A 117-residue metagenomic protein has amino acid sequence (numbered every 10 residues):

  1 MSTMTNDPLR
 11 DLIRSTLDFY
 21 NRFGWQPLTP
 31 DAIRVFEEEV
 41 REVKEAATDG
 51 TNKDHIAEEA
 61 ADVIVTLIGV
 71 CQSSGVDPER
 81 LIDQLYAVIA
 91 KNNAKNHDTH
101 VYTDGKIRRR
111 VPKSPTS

Functional and structural regions predicted by a protein language model:
M1-A60, I64-S117: Flexible "arm" and connector segments at domain edges
